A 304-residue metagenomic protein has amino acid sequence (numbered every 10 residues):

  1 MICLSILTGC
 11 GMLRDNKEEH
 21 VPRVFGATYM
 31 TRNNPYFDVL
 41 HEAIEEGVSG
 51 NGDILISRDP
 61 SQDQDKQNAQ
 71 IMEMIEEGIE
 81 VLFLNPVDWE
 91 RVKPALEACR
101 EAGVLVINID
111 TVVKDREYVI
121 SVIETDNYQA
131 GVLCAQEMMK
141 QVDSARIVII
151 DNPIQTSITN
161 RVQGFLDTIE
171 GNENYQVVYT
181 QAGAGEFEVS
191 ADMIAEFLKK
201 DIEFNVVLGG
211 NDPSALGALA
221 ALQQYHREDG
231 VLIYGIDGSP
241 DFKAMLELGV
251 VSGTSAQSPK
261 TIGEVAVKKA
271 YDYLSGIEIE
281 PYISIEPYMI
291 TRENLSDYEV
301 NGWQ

Functional and structural regions predicted by a protein language model:
C10-H20: Bacterial lipoprotein signal-peptidase II cleavage site
V24-G47, N51, L55-A69, E73 (+5 more regions): Extracytoplasmic "Venus flytrap"
Y36-D53, A130-C134, S157-Y175, V189 (+4 more regions): Short, solvent-exposed amphipathic alpha-helices that sit in or adjacent to ligand/effector-binding or catalytic
D59, K114-E137, I149-N152, T180 (+1 more regions): Short beta-strand elements at the ligand-binding edges of bilobed clamshell
Q67, V122-I147, T159-N160, F187-A191 (+2 more regions): Hydrophobic alpha-helical segments within soluble ligand-binding/sensing domains
V81-R100, F165, V178, A184-A244: Hydrophobic alpha-helical
W89-Q129, D237-E247, S252, E299: Flexible loop/hinge segments that line or gate small-molecule binding clefts
T168-I169, S258-Q304: Hinge/cleft segment of the Venus flytrap/periplasmic-binding protein
